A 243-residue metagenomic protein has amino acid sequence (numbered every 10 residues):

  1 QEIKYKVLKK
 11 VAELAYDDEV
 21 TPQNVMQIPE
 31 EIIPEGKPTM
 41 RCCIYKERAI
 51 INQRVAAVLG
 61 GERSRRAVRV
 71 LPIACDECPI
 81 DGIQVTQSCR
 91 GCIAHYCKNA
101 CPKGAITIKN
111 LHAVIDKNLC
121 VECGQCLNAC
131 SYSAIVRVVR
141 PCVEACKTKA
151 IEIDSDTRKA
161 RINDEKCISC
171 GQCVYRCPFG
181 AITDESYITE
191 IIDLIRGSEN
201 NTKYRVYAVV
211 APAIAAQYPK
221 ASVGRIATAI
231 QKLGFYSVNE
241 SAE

Functional and structural regions predicted by a protein language model:
Q1-G60, D184-E243: Iron-sulfur-associated redox domains of electron-transfer enzymes in respiratory and anaerobic energy metabolism
E62-T86, K103: N-terminal [4Fe-4S]-dependent radical SAM core
Q84-T86, D116, A208-A211: Short glycine-rich or small-residue beta-strand-to-loop segments that form or flank ligand, phosphate, metal/Fe-S
S88-C92, C120, C167: Short Cys/His-rich zinc-binding micro-motifs
G91, H95, K220-A221: Ordered, soluble secondary-structure elements with a strong preference for glycine-centered loop motifs and nearby
A94-I115, Q125-N163, I168, Q172-I188: Iron-sulfur cluster-binding cysteine motifs and their immediate structural context in ferredoxin-like electron-transfer
